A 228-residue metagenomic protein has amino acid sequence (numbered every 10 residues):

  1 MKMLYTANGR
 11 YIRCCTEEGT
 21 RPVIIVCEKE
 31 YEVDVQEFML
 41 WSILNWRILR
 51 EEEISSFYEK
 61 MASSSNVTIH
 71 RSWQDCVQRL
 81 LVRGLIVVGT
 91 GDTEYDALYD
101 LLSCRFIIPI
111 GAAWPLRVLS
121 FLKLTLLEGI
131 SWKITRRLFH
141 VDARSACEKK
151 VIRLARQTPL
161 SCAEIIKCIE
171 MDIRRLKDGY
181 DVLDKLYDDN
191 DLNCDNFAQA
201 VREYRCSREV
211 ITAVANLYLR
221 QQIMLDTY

Functional and structural regions predicted by a protein language model:
M1: Short, Gly/Pro- and small/polar-rich lid/capping loops
L4-I25: Short boundary/linker motifs that mark transitions into or out of structured domains
K29-Y228: Long, charge-rich, low-complexity alpha-helical segments
